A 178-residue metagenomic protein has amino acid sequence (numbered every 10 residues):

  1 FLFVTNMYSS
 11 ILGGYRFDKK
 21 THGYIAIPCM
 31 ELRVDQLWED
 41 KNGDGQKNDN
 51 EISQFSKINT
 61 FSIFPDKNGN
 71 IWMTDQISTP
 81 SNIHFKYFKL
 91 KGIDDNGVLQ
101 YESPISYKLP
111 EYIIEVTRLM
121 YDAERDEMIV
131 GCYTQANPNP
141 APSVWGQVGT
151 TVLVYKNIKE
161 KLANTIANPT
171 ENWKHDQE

Functional and structural regions predicted by a protein language model:
F1, S9-S10, K47-N68, T74-S78 (+4 more regions): Signature of short aromatic-glycine-proline-rich micro-motifs recurring in repeat-based ectodomains
F1-M30: Charged, low-complexity assembly regions of eukaryotic complex subunits
V4, S81-I83, L90-Q100: Acidic, proline/glycine-rich low-complexity intrinsically disordered segments
T5, P140-G146: Short consensus segments that form the blades of beta-propeller domains, in both extracellular/periplasmic
G13-K19, H84-G92, W145-K159: Beta-propeller blade signature
H22-S56, N96-I114, Y155-Q177: Surface-exposed loop and turn segments in beta-propeller and other repeat-based domains that flank or scaffold
N70, D126-E127: Generic structural signal for coil-to-beta-strand starts
M128, T134-A136, I166-N168: Long, leucine/valine-rich, helix-dominated scaffolding and oligomerization segments
